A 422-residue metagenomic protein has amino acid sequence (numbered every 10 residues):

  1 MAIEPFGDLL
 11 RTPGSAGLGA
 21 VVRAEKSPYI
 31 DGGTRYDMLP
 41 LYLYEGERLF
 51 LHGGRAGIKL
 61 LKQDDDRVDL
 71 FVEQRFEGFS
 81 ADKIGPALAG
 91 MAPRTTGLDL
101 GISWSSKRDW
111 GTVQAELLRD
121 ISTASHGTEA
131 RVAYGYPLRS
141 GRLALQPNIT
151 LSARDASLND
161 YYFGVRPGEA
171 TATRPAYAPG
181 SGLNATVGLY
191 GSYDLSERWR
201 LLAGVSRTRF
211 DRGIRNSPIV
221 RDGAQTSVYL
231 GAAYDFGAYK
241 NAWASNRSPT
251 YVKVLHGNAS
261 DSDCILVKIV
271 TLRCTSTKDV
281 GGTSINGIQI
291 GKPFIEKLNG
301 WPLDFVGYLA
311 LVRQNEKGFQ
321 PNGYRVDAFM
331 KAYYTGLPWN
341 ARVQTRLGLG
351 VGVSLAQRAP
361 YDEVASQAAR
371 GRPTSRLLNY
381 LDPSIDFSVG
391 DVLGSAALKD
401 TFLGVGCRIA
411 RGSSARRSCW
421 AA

Functional and structural regions predicted by a protein language model:
A2-L61, R67-G97, G237-Y239, S262: Outer-membrane beta-barrel initiation region
I3-G14, R48-D65, W110, R139-L145 (+5 more regions): Short loop/turn motifs that connect adjacent beta-strands in outer-membrane beta-barrel proteins
L9, V21-R23, L43-E45, K59-L61 (+8 more regions): Transmembrane beta-barrel domains of outer membrane proteins
A20, G53, V68-L70, I102-W104 (+10 more regions): Membrane-embedded beta-strands that build the outer-membrane beta-barrel scaffold
V22-P28, G46-R48, V72-G78, R108-W110 (+10 more regions): Transmembrane beta-strands of outer-membrane beta-barrel pores
R35-G78, D99-I102, S106-L118, Y251-G318 (+1 more regions): Glycine- and aromatic-enriched membrane insertion/assembly motifs of diderm outer-membrane and organelle channel
L39-L43, A224-Y251, A422: Outer-membrane beta-barrel "beta-signal"
I121-I214, I219-D222, F294-E296, L303 (+2 more regions): Outer-membrane beta-barrel transmembrane domain signature
